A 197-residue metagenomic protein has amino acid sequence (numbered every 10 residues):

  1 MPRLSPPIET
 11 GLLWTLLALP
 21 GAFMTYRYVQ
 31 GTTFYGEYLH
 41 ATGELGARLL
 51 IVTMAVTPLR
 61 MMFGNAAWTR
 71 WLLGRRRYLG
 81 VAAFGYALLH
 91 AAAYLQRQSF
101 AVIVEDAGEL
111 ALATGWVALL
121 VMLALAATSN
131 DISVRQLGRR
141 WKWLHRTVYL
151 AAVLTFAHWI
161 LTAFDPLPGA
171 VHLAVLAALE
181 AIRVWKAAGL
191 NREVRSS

Functional and structural regions predicted by a protein language model:
M1-S197: Membrane-embedded alpha-helical bundles that constitute the cytochrome b-like, heme-associated redox core of multi-pass
